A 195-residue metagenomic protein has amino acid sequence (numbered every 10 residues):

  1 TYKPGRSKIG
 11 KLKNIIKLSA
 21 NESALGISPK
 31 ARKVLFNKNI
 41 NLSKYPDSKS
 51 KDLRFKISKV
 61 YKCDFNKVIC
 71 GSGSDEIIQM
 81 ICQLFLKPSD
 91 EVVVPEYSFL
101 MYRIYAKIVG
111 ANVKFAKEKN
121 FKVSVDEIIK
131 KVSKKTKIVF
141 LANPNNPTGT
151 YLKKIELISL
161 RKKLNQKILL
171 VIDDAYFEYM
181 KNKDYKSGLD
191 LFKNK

Functional and structural regions predicted by a protein language model:
T1-K44: N-terminal "arm"/small-domain region of PLP-dependent enzymes with the aminotransferase-like
N21-A24, S74-D75, F99, N143-P147 (+1 more regions): Short glycine-rich anion-binding loops that position phosphate/pyrophosphate groups of nucleotides and phosphorylated
G26-S28, I78-Q79, Y102-R103, T148-G149 (+1 more regions): Glycine/Thr-rich phosphate-binding loops of Rossmann-like dinucleotide-binding domains
K33, N37, K59, Q83 (+4 more regions): Short, well-ordered alpha-helices that flank and scaffold nucleotide-derived cofactor binding pockets
P46, K51-E91: Phosphate-binding glycine-rich loop
L84-L141: PLP-dependent aminotransferase-like
V123-K134, P147-L170, D174-K195: Active-site pre-lysine segment of PLP-dependent enzymes
